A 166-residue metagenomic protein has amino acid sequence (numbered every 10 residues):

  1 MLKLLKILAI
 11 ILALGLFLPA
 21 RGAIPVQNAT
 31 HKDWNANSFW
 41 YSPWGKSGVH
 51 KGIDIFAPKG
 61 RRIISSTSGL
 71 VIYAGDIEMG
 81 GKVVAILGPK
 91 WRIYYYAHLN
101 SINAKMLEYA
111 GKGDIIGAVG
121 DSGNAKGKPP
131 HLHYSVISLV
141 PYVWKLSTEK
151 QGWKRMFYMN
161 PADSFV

Functional and structural regions predicted by a protein language model:
L2-K82, K112, D121, R155-V166: Surface-exposed, glycine-biased beta-strand/turn segments
F56, L87-P89, I137: A generic structural motif
P58-G60, W91, L99, D114: A generic structural motif
G60-R62, D76, W91-I93, N124 (+1 more regions): Generic "edge-of-domain/loop-turn" microfeature
S65-N103, P129-H133: Zn2+-dependent peptidoglycan hydrolase active-site motif and core
Y109-V166: Conserved, short, structured surface segments that act as functional micro-motifs
